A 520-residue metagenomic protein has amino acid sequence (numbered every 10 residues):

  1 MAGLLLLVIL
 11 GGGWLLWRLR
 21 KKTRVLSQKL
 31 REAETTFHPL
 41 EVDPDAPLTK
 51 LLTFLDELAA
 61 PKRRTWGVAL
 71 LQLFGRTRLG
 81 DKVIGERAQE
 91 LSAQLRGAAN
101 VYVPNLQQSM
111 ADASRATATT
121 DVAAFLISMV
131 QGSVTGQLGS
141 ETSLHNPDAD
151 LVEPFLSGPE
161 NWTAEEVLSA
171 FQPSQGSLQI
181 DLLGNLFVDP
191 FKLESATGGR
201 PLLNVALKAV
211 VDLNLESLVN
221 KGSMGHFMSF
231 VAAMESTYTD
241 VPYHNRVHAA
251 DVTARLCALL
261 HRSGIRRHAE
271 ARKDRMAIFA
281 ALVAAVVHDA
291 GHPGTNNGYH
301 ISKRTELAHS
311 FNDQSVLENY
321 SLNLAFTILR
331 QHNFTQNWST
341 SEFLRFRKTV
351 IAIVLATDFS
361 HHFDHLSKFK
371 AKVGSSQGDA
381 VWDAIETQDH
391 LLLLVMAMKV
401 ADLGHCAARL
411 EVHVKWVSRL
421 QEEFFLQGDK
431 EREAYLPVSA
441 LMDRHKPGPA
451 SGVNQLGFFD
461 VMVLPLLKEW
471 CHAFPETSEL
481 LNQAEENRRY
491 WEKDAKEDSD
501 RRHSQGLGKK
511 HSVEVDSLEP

Functional and structural regions predicted by a protein language model:
M1-V8: Single-pass type I membrane protein transmembrane segment
L10-T36, V42: Transmembrane-helix exit/juxtamembrane "anchor" motif
H38-A46, K50-W66, Q72-I84, A93-Q108 (+6 more regions): Divalent metal-dependent phosphate-bond-processing catalytic cores, especially two-metal-ion Mg2+/Mn2+ enzymes that act
N185-E194, S229-A250, E306-F311: Active-site flanking loop/helix segments enriched in acidic
A196, R200-N204, S217, K221 (+3 more regions): N-terminal charged/capping segments associated with class I S-adenosyl-L-methionine
N214-V241, H261: Internal amphipathic alpha-helical repeat/solenoid segments
H226, F230, D251, R255 (+1 more regions): Amphipathic, well-ordered alpha-helical segments in soluble domains
V241-L260, A290: Active-site-adjacent "gating/activation" loops or surface patches in catalytic cores
